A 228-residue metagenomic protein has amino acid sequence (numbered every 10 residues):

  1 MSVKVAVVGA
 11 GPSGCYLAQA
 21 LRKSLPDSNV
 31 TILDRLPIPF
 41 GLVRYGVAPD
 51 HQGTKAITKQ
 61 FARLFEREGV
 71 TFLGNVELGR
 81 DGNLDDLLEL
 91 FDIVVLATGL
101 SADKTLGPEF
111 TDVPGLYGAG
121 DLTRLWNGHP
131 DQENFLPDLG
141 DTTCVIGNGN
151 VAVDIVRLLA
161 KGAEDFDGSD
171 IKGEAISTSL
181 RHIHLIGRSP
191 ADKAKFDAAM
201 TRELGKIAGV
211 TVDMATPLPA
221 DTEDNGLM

Functional and structural regions predicted by a protein language model:
K4, N29, T142, S179-H182: Residues at the starts of beta-strands that form the adenosine-phosphate
V5-P26, A152-L159: N-terminal Rossmann-like FAD-binding beta1-loop-alpha1 element of flavoenzymes
S13, I38, S101, V151 (+1 more regions): Conserved Rossmann-like nucleotide-cofactor binding loop
I32, V153, R157-M228: Dinucleotide-binding/catalytic capping subdomain of oxidoreductase cores
P37-I93: N-terminal Rossmann-like dinucleotide/flavin-binding domain of flavoprotein oxidoreductases that bind FAD/FMN
D92-G99, C144: Short hydrophobic core segments
D103-S177: Glycine-rich dinucleotide-binding loop and its adjacent helix/turn
